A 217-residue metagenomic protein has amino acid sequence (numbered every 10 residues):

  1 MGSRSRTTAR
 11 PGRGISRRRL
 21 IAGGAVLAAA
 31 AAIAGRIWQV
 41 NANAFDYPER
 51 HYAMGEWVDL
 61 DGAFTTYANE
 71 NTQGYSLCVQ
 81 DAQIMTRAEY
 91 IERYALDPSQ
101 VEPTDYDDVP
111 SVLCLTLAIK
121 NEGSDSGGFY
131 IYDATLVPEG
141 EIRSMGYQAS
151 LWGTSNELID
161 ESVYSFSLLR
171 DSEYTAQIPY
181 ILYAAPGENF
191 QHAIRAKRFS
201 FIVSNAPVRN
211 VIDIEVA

Functional and structural regions predicted by a protein language model:
G2-C114, A118-A217: Conserved functional micro-motifs across diverse proteins
